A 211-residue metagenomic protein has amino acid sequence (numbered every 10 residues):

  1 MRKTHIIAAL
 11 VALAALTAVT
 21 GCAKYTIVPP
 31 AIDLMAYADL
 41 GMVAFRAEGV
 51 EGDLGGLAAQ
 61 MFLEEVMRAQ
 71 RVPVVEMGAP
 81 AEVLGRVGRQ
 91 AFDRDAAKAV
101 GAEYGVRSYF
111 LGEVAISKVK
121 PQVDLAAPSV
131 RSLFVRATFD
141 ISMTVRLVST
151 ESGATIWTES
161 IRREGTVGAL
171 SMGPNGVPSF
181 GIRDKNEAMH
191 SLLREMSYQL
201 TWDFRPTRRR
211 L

Functional and structural regions predicted by a protein language model:
M1-H5: Positively charged n-region of N-terminal signal peptides that target proteins for export
I6-A9, V28-P29: Short helix-onset patch at the extreme N-terminus, typifying the N->h transition of secretory signal peptides
I7, A47, E51, G85 (+4 more regions): Residue-level detector of alpha-helix boundaries and kinks
A8-A18: Bacterial N-terminal signal peptides
C22-A38, E103-Y104, I116-V119, V135-L211: C-terminal/domain-edge helix-coil "capping" segments
A36-D39, A44-K118, R146-T158, E195-F204: N-terminal segment of the mature soluble domain
A97-V100, S129-F134: Short, P/G- and charge-enriched loop/turn segments at secondary-structure junctions
V123-P128, M172: Outer-membrane beta-barrel translocator domains and adjoining extracellular loop/strand segments of Gram-negative
